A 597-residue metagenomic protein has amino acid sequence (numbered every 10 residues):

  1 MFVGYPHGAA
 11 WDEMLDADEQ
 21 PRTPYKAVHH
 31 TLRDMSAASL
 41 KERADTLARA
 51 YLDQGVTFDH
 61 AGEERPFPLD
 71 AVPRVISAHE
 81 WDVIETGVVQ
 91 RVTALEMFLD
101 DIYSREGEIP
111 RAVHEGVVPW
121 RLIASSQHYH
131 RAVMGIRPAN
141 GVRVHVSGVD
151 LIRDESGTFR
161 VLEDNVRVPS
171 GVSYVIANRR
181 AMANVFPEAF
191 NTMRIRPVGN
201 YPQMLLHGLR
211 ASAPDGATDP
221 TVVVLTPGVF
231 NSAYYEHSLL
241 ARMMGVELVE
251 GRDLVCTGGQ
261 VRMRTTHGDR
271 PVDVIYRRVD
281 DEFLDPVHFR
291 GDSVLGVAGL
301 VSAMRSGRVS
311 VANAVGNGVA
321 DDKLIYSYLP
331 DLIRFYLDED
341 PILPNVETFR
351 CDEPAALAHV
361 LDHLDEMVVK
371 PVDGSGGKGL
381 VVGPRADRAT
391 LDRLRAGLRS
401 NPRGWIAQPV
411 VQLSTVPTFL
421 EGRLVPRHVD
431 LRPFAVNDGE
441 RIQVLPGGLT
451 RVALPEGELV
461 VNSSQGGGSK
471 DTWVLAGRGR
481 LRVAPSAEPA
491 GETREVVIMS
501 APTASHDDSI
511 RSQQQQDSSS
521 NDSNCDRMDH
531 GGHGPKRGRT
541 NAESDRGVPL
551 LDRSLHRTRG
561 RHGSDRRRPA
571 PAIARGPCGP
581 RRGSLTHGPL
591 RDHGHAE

Functional and structural regions predicted by a protein language model:
M1-T86, E108-R111: An acidic, charge-biased composition feature
F2-T23, M35, R137, H145-V146 (+5 more regions): ATP-binding N-terminal substructure of ATP-dependent carboxylate-amine bond-forming enzymes
H30-P73, V411-A435, V444-S463, G467-S518 (+1 more regions): Flexible, glycine-rich loop/tail regions that form catalytic "lids" or insertion modules at the edges of active sites
T57-A139, D154, V168-D215, D219-T221 (+7 more regions): Alpha-helical transmembrane segments and their helix-helix packing motifs
W81, E85-R105, A124-H130, E236 (+5 more regions): Active-site nucleotide/adenylate-binding loops and adjacent lid/helix of ATP-dependent enzymes
W120-R160, P271-V274, F349-D365, R385-G468: Phosphate-binding site of ATP-dependent enzymes
F159-R196, F289-A303, G383-L394, V425-V497: Extended active-site and interfacial segments that coordinate phosphate-rich ligands in large catalytic machineries
R210-S212, G216, G228-V274, G291-D292 (+11 more regions): Anion-coordinating catalytic cores for phosphoryl-, nucleotidyl-, and glycosidic chemistry
